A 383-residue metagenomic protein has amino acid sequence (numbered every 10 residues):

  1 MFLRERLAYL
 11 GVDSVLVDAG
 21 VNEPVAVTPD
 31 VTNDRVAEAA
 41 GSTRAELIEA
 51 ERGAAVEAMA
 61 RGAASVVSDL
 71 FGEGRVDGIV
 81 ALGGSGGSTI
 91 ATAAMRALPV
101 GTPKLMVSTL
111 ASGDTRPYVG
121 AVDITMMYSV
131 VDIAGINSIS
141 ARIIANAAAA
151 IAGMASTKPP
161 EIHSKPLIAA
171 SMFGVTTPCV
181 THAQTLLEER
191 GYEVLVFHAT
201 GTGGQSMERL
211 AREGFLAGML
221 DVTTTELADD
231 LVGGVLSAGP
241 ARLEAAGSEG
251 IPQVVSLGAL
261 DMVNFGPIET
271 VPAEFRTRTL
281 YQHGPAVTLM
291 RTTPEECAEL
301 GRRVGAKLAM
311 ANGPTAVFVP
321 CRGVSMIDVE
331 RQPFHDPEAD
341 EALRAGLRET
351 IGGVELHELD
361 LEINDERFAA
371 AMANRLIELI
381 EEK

Functional and structural regions predicted by a protein language model:
M1, D77, A81-I90, A169-V180 (+5 more regions): Gly/Ser/Thr-rich loops at beta-strand to alpha-helix junctions that form or flank small-molecule/cofactor-binding
M1-A37, H163-G201, Q205, R209-E213: Glycine-rich phosphate/diphosphate-binding loop of Rossmann-like nucleotide-binding domains
M1-E23, G78, S88-A97, G101-M106: N-terminal phosphate-binding or glycine-rich loops at protein starts, especially the Walker A/P-loop of NTPases
A8-D13, G234-K383: C-terminal non-catalytic interaction/assembly regions of soluble proteins
V27-E73: Phosphate/nucleotide-donor binding subsite
A45-E51, D114-V175, E299, E358-D360: Cap/lid and interdomain-hinge subdomains that line or gate substrate/regulatory clefts in soluble alpha/beta enzymes
G78-A81, I90-V119, Y128, L195-A199 (+1 more regions): Short, acidic/small-residue loops that bind anionic groups at enzyme active sites
A81-V100, V180-Q184, V329-D336, D340: Short Gly/Thr/Asp-enriched flexible loops that form oxyanion-binding sites at enzyme active sites
